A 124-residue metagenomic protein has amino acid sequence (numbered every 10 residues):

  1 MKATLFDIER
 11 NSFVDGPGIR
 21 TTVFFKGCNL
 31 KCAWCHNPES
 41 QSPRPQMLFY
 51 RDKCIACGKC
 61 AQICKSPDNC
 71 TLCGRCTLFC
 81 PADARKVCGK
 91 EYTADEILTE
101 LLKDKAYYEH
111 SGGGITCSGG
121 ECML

Functional and structural regions predicted by a protein language model:
M1-M47, R51-C57, C76, A82: Flexible, acidic/Gly-rich N-terminal and inter-domain linker regions that tether and position cofactor-handling modules
S42-L124: Conserved Radical SAM active-site core
